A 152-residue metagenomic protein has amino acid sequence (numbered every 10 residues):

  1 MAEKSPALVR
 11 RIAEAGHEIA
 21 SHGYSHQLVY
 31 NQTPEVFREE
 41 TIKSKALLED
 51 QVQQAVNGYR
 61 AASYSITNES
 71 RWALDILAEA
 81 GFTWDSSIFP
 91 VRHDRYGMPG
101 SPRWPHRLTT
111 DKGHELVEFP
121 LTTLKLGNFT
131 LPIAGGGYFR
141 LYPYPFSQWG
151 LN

Functional and structural regions predicted by a protein language model:
M1-S70, F82, S87-R95, H114-E115 (+1 more regions): Metal-dependent polysaccharide deacetylase catalytic core of the NodB/CE4 family, i.e., the active-site-bearing domain
Q54, A61-N152: Active-site-adjacent pocket scaffolds in enzyme catalytic domains
